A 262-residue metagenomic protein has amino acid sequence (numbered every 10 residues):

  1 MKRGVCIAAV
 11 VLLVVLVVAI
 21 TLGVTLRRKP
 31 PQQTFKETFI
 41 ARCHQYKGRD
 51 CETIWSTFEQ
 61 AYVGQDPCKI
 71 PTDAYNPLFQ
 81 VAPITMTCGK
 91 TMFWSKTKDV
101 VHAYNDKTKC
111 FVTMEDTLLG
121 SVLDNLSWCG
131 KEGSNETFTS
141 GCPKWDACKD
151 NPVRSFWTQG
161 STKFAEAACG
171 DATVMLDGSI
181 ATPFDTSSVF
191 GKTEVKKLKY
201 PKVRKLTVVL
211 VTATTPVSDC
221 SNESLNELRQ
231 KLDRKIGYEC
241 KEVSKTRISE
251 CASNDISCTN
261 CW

Functional and structural regions predicted by a protein language model:
M1-L12: Helix-loop boundary elements of multi-pass alpha-helical membrane proteins
K2, L26-R27: Short, intrinsically disordered low-complexity segments
V15-L26, Q33-Q45, D50, K163-W262: Active-site or metal-binding loop neighborhoods of secreted/extracellular toxin and effector enzymes
R27-D171, E239, N254-W262: Glycine-rich short-loop/terminal segments
